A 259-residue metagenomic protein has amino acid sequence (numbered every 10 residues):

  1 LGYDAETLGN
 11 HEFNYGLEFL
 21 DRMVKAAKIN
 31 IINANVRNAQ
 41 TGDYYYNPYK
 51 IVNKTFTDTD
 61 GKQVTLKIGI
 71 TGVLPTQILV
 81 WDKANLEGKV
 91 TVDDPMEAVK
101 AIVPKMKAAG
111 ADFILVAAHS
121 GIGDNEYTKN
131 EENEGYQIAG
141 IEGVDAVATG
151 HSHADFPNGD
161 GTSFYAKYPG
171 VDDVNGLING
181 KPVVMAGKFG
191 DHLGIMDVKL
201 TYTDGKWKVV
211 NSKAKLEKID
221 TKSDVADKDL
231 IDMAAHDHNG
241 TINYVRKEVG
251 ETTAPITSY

Functional and structural regions predicted by a protein language model:
L1-T221: Acidic, metal/ion-coordinating pockets
G205-Y259: Hard-cation-handling environments
